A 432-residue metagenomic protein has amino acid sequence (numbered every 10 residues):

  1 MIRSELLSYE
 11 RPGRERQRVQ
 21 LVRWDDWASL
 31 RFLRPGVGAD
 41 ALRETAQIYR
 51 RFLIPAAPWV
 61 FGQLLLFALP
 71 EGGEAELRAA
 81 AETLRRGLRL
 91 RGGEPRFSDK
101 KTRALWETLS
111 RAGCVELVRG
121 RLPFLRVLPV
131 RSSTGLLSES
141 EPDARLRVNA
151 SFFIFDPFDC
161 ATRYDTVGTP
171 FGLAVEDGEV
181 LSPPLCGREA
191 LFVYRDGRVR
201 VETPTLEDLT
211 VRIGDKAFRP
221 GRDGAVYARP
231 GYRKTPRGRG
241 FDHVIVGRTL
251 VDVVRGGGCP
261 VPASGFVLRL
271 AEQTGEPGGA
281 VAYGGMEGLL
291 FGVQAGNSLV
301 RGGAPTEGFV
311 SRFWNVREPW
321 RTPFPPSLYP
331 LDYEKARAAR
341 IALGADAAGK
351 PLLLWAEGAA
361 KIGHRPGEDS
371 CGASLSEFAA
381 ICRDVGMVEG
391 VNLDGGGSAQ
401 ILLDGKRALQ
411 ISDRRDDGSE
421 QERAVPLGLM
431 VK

Functional and structural regions predicted by a protein language model:
M1-K432: Gly/Ser/Thr/Pro-rich low-complexity, intrinsically disordered segments
